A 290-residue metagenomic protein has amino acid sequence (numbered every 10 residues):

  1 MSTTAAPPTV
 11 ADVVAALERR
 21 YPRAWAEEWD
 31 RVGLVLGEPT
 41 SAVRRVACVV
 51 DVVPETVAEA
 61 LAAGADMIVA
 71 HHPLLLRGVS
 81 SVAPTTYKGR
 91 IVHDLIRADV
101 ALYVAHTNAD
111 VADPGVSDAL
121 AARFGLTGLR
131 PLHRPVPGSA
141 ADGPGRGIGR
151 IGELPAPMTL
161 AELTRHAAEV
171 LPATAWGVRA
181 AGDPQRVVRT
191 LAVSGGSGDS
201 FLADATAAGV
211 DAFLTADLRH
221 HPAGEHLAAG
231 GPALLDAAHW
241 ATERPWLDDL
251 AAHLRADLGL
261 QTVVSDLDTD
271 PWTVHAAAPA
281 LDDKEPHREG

Functional and structural regions predicted by a protein language model:
M1-G290: Hydrophobic structural segments
